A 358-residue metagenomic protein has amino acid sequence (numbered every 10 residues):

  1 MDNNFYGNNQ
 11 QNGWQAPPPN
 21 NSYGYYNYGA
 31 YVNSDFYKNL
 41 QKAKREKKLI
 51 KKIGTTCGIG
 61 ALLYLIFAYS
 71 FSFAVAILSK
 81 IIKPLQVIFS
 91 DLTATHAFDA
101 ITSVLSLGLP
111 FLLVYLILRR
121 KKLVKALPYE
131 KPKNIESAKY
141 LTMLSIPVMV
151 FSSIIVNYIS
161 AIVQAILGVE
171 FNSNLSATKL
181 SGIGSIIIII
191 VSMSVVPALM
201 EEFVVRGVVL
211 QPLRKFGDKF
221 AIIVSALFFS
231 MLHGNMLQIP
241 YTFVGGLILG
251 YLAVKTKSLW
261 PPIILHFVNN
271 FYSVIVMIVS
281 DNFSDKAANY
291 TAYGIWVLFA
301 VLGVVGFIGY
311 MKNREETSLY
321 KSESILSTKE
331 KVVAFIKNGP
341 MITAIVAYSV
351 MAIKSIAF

Functional and structural regions predicted by a protein language model:
M1-Y129, N134, A138, F271-F358: N-terminal, membrane-interfacial amphipathic/helix-forming hydrophobic leader that caps and precedes the first
G54-G58, L62, A100, A138-I146 (+5 more regions): Hydrophobic alpha-helical transmembrane segments
G60, Y64, L247-K257: Generic transmembrane alpha-helix motif of multi-pass integral membrane proteins
V87, D91-I101, A126-L199, I353-F358: Juxtamembrane helix-loop-helix connectors linking adjacent transmembrane helices in multi-pass membrane enzymes
T142, I146, V191, V195 (+9 more regions): Residue-level signature of the transmembrane alpha-helical core of multi-pass small-molecule transporters
V195, R206-K215, I275-S280: Membrane-interfacial alpha-helical segments at the cytosolic side of multi-pass membrane proteins
M200-V224, Y251-S258: Membrane-interface helix/loop boundary segments of multi-pass membrane proteins
S230-P240, N282-K286: Membrane-interface helix caps and helix-loop-helix hairpins in membrane proteins
